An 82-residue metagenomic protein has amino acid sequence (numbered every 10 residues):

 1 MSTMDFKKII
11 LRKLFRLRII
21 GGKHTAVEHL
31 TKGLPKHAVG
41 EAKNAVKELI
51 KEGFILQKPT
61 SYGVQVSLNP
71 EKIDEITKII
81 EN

Functional and structural regions predicted by a protein language model:
M1-I20, I80-N82: Short alpha-helical segments that sit at the start of domains
S2, K36-K51: Short amphipathic alpha-helical interaction segments
D5, G22-T25, E41: Alpha-helix N-cap and coil->helix boundary residues
I20-L34: Short acidic, hydrophobic short linear motifs in intrinsically disordered regions
L34, L68-P70: Short beta-strand-to-loop capping motifs
I50-T60: A short, conserved structural fragment
Y62-L68: Minor-groove-contacting beta-hairpin "wing" of winged helix-turn-helix DNA-binding domains
E71-N82: Short, amphipathic alpha-helical interaction segments positioned at domain boundaries
